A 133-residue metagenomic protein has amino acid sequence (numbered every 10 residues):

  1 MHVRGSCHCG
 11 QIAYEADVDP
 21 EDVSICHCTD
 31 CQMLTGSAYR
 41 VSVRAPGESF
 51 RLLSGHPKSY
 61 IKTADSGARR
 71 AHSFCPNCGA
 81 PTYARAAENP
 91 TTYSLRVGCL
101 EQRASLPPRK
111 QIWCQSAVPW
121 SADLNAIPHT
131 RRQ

Functional and structural regions predicted by a protein language model:
M1-Q133: A short Gly-Trp-Pro
